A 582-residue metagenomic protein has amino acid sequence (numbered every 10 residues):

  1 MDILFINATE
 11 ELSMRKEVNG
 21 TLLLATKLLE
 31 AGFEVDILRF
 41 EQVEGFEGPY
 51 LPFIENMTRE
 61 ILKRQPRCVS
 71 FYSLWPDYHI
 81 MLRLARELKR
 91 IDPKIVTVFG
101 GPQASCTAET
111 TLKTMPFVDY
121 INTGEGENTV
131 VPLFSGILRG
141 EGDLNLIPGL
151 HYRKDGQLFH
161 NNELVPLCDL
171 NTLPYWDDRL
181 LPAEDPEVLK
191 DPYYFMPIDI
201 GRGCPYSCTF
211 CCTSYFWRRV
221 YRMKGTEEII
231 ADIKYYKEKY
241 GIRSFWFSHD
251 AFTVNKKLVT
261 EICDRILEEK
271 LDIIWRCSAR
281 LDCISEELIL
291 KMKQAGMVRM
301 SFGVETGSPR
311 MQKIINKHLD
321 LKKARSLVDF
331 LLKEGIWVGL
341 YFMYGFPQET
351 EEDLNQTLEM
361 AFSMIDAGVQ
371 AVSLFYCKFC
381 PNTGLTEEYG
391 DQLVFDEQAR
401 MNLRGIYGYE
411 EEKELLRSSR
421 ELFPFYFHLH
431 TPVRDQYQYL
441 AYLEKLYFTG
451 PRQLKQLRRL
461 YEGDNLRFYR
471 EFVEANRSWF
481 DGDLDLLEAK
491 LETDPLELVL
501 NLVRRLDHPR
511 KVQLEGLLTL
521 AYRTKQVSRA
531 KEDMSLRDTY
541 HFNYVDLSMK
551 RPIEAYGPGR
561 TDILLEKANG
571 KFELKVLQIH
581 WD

Functional and structural regions predicted by a protein language model:
D2-L4, E10-E11, I147, R153-P197: N-terminal [4Fe-4S]-dependent radical SAM core
I3-S13, H151-K154, H160, E352-M549: C-terminal accessory regions of radical SAM enzymes
N7, I37-E44, Y72, Y215 (+2 more regions): Residue-level recognition of beta-strand->loop/alpha-helix junctions
E10-N19, S73-Y78: A short, glycine/small-residue-rich beta-strand->loop->alpha-helix junction that serves as a flexible
D36-L167, N382: Glycine-rich beta-alpha loop elements in corrinoid/cobalamin-binding modules across cobalamin-dependent enzymes
T111-N128, Q294-R299, Q356-L374: Structural recognition of alpha->loop->beta junctions
N171, Y175-P347, E359: Radical SAM [4Fe-4S] cluster-binding motif and immediate context
N543-H580: Low-complexity, glycine/alanine/valine/leucine- and proline-rich hydrophobic stretches
